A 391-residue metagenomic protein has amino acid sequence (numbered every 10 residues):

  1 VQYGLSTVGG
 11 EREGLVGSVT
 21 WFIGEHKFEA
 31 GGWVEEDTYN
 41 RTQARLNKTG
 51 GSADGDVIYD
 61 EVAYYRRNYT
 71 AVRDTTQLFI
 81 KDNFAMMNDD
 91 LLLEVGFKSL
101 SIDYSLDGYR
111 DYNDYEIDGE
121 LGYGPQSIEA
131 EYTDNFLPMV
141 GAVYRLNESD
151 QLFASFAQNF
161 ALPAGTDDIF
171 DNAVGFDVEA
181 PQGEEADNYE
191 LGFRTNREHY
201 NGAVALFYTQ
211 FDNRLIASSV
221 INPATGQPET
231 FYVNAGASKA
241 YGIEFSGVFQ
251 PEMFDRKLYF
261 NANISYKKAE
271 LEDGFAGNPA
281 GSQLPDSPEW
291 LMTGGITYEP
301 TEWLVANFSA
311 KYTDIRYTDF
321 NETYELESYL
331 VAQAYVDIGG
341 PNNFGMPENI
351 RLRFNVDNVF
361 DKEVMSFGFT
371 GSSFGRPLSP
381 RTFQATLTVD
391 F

Functional and structural regions predicted by a protein language model:
V1-I80, F84, G242: Replace "related TpsB outer-membrane translocases also match" with "some related outer-membrane beta-barrels such as
V1-L5, L46-R66, Y104-T133, A164-E179 (+3 more regions): Solvent-exposed loop segments that connect transmembrane elements
G10, E25, W33-E36, R66-Q210: Structural signature of Gram-negative outer-membrane beta-barrels, strongest in the C-terminal barrel of TonB-dependent
F22-K27, A85-D90, L206-Q210, E229-F320 (+2 more regions): Gram-negative outer-membrane beta-barrel transporters
I23, V34-N40, F97-S105, F156-L162 (+7 more regions): Transmembrane beta-strands of outer-membrane beta-barrel pores
E25-F28, D89-L93, S149-L152, H199-G202 (+4 more regions): Repeated loop/turn-to-beta-strand initiation elements of outer-membrane beta-barrel proteins
V140, A154, D187-L191, L258-F260 (+1 more regions): Conserved C-terminal beta-signal and adjacent last beta-strands/turns of outer-membrane beta-barrel proteins
R145, Q151-F153, A157, A180-Q250 (+4 more regions): Membrane-embedded beta-barrel scaffold of Gram-negative outer-membrane proteins
